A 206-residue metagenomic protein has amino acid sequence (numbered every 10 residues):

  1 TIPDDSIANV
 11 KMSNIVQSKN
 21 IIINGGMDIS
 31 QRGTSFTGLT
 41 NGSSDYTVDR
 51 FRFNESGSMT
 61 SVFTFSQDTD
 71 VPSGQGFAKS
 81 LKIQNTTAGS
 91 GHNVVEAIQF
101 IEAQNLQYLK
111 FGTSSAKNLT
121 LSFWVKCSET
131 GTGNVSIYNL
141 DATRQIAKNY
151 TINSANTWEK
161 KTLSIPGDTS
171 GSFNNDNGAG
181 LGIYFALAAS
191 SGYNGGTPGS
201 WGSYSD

Functional and structural regions predicted by a protein language model:
P3, A8-D206: Extracellular and organelle-lumenal recognition/adhesion modules and their flexible linkers in secreted
